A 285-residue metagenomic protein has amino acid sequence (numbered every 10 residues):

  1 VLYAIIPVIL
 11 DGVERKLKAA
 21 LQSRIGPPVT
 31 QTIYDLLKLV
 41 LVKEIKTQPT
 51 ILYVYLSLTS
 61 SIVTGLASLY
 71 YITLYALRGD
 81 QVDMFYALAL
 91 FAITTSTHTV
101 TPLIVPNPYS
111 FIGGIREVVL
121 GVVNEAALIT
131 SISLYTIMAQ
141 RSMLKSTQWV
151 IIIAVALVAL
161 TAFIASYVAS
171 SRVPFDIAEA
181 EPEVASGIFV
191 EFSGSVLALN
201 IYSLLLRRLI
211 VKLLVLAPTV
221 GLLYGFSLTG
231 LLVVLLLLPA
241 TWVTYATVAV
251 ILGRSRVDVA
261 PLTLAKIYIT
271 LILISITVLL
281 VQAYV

Functional and structural regions predicted by a protein language model:
V1-V285: Alpha-helical transmembrane segments of multi-pass membrane proteins predominantly involved in bioenergetics
